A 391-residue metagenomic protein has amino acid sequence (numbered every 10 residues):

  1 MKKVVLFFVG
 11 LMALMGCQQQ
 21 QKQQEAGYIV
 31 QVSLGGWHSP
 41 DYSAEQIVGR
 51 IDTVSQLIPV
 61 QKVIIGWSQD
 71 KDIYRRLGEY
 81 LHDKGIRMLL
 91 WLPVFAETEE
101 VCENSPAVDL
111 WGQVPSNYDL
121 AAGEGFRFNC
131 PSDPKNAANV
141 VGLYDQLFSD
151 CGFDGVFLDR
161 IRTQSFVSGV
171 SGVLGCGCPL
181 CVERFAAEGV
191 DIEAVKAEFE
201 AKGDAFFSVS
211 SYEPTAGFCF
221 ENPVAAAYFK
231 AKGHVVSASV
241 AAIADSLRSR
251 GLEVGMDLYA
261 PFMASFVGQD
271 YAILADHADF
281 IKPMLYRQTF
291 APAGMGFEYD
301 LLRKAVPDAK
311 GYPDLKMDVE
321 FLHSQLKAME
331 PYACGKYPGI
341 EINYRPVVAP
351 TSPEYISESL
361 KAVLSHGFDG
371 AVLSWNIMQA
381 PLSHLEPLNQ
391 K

Functional and structural regions predicted by a protein language model:
Q21-I51, E341-N343: Boundary/entry segment of secreted carbohydrate-active catalytic domains
Q31, L89-W91, F157-R160, G189-T215 (+2 more regions): Aromatic-lined carbohydrate-recognition surfaces of secreted/lumenal glycan-active proteins
G35-D41, P59-S68, A122-V141, P223-S237 (+2 more regions): The substrate-binding groove and active-site-proximal loops of carbohydrate-active enzymes, especially glycoside
P40-I73, D150-G155, D276-M284, A362-V372: Catalytic domains of carbohydrate-active enzymes, especially glycoside hydrolases
G78, L89-C151, S168, S237 (+3 more regions): Active-site-adjacent "subsite" loops/lids of carbohydrate-active enzymes
T98-P131, G169-A226: Aromatic- and acidic-residue-enriched carbohydrate-binding clefts of CAZyme catalytic domains
F166, P223, I243, E253-G294 (+1 more regions): Substrate-binding cleft/loops of secretory-pathway carbohydrate-active enzymes
A278-G296, D314-Q390: Substrate-binding cleft of secreted/luminal carbohydrate-active enzymes
